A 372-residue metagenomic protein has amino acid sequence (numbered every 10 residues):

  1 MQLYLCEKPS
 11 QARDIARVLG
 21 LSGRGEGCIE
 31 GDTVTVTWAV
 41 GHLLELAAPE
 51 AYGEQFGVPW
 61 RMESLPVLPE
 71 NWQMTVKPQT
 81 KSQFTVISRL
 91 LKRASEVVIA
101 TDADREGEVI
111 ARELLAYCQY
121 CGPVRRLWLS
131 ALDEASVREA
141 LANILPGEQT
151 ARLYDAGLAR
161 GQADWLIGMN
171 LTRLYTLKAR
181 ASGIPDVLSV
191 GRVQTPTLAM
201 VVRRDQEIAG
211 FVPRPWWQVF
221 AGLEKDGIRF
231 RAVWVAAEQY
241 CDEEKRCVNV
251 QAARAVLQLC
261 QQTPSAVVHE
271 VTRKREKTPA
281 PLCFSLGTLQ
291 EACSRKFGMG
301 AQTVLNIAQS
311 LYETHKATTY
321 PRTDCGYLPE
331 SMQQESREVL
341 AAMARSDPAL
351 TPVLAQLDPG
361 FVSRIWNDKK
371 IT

Functional and structural regions predicted by a protein language model:
M1, I167-V187: Glycine-rich loop/turn
M1-M169: Intrinsically disordered, low-complexity regulatory segments
L5, K77-K81, A100-R105, A131 (+7 more regions): Conserved phosphate/pyrophosphate-binding and hydrolysis machinery centered on Walker-type P-loop NTPases, extending
Q11, Q79-L90, E106-L114, D133-V137 (+13 more regions): Helical mechanochemical/support elements of P-loop NTPase systems and associated helical scaffolds
G23-G27, G122, G147-R152, R173-L177 (+2 more regions): Active-site phosphate-binding and catalytic loops of NTP-dependent enzymes
T35, L43-V76, P185-E313, A341 (+4 more regions): Long, highly charged, low-complexity internal segments
Y312-R322: A short, conserved structural fragment
D324-A341: Short, cationic-aromatic polyanion-contact patches
